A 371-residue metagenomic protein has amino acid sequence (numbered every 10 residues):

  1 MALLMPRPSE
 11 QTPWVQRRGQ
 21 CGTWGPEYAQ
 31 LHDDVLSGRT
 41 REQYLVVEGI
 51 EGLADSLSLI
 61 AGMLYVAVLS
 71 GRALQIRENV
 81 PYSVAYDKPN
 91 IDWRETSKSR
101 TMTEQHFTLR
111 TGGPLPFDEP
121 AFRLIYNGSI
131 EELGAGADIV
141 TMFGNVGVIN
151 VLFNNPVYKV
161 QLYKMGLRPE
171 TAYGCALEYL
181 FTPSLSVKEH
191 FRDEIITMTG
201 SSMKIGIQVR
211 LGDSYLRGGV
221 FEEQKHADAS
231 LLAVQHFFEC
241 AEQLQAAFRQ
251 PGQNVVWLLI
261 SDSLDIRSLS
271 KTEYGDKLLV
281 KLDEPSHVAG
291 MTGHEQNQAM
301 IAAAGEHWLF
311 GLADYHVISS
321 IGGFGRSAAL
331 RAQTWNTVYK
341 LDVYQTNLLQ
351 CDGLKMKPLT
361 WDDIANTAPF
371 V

Functional and structural regions predicted by a protein language model:
L3-Q235, A241-E242, A246-V255: Secretory-pathway glycan-assembly enzymes, especially type II membrane glycosyltransferases that use nucleotide-sugar
S56, I60, I266-S268, G325-R326: Short, well-ordered alpha-helical microsegments
A61, A303-L349: A donor-sugar binding/catalytic signature common to diverse glycosyltransferases and related nucleotide-sugar
E78, V209, L259-S261, V317-I318: Short beta-strand/turn micro-motifs composed of small residues that flank or help shape donor/cofactor-binding pockets
Y82-A85, S263-S270: Short, charged/polar "capping" segments at the starts of alpha-helices and the immediately preceding loops
D276-E284, N336-V343: Short hydrophobic/aromatic-enriched beta-strand-loop microsegments
K277-A313: Donor nucleotide-activated moiety binding/catalytic core segment of transferases that use nucleotide-activated donors
V343-V371: Leloir-type glycosyltransferase catalytic cores
